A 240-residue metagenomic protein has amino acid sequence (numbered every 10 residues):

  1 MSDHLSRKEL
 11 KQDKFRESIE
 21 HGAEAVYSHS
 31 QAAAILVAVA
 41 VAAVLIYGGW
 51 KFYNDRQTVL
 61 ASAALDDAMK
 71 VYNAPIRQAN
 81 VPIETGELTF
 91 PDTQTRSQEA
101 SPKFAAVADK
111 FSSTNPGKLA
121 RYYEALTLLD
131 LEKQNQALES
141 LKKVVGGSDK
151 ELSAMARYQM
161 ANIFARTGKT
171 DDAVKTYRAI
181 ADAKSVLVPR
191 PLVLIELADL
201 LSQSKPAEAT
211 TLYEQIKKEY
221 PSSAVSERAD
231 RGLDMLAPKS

Functional and structural regions predicted by a protein language model:
M1-V39: N-terminal positive-inside, membrane-proximal cytosolic segments immediately preceding the first
A32, V107-G117, L131, G146-A154 (+2 more regions): Short solvent-exposed coil/turn linkers within tandem alpha-helical repeat scaffolds
T58, R77, S97, Q134 (+2 more regions): TPR-repeat structural position
V71, E124, L128, F164 (+2 more regions): Residue at a conserved register position within TPR or TPR-like alpha-solenoid repeats
Q94, L131, T167, Q203-S204: Structural motif corresponding to the intra-repeat A-B loop/turn of tetratricopeptide repeats
